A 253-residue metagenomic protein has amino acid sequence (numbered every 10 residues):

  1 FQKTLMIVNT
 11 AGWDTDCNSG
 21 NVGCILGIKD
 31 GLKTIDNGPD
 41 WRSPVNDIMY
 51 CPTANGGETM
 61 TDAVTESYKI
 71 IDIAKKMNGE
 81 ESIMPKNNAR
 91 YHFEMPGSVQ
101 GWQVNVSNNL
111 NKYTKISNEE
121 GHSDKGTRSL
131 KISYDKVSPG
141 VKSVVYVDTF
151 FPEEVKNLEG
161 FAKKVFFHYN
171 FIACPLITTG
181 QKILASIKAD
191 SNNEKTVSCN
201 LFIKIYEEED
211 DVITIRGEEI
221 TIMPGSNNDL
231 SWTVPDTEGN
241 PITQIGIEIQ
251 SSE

Functional and structural regions predicted by a protein language model:
F1-D72, K76, K188: Catalytic phosphate/nucleotide-handling subdomain of diverse soluble enzymes
F1-I7, A11-D14, N18-V22, D135 (+5 more regions): Glycine-rich, charge-dense phosphate/pyrophosphate-binding loop(s) and the adjacent flexible "lid"/catalytic subdomain
A54, K76-G126, K131, D135: Extracellular carbohydrate-recognition regions
F93, F151-L201, N228-V234, E253: Extra-cytoplasmic beta-strand recognition segments
I116-F166: Short carbohydrate-recognition loop motifs
G140, G180, M223-N227: Solvent-exposed, conformationally flexible loop/turn segments
E208-Q244: Extracellular carbohydrate recognition and processing domains and analogous Trp-centered ligand-binding platforms
I247-S252: Short beta-strand-plus-loop segments that form exposed binding edges in beta-rich domains
